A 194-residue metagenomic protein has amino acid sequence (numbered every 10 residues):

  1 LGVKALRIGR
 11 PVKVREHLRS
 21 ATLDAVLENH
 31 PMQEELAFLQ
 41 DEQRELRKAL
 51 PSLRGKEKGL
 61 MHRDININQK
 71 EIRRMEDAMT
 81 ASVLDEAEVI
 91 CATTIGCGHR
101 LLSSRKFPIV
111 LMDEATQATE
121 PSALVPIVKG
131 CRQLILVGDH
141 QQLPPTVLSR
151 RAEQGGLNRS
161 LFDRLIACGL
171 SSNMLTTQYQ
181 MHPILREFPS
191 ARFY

Functional and structural regions predicted by a protein language model:
L1-S104, T146-G156: Conserved P-loop NTPase motor core of helicases/translocases
G2, P11-V12, S20, M32 (+1 more regions): Conserved helicase motor core of SF1/SF2 NTP-dependent helicases
